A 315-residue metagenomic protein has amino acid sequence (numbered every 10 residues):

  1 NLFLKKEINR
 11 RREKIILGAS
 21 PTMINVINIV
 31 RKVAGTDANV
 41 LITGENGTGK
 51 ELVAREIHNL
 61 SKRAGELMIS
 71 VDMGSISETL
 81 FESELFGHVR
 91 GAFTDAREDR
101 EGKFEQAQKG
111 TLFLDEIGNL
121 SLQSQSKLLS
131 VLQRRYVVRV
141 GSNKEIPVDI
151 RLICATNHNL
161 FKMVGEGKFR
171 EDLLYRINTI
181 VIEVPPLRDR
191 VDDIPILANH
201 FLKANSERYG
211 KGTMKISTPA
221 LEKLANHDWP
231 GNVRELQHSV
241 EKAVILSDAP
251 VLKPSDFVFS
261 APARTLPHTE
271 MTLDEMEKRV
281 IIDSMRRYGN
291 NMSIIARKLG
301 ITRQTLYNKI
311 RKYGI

Functional and structural regions predicted by a protein language model:
N1-I16, S20, P254-S255: Conserved ASCE P-loop NTPase core motifs with emphasis on AAA+ ATPases
L4, V26, T48, V71 (+14 more regions): Conserved RecA-like P-loop NTPase ATPase core
R12-E13, A19-M23, Q125, A198 (+2 more regions): The cytosolic transmitter module of two-component sensor histidine kinases
I15, N28-D95, E101, E105-S121 (+2 more regions): Conserved post-Walker A coupling segment in P-loop NTPases
A19-P21, G35, S61-E66, G141-R151 (+3 more regions): Nucleotide-binding/hydrolysis machinery
G91-E98, R134-R139, K162-M163: Short gly/ser/thr-rich secondary-structure transition/capping motifs
D99-K109, F113, S121-K127, V138-N157 (+1 more regions): AAA+/SF3 P-loop NTPase mechanochemical coupling elements
H238, H268-I315: Bacterial C-terminal helix-turn-helix
